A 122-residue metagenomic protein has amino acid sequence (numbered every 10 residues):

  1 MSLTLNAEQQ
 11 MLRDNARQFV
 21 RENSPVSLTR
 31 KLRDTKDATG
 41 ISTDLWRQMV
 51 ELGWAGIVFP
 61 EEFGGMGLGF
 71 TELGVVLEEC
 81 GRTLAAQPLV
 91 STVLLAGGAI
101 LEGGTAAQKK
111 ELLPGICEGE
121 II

Functional and structural regions predicted by a protein language model:
M1-Q10: Intrinsic disorder at enzyme termini
R13-R17: Extended amphipathic alpha-helical segments enriched in small hydrophobics
S24-I122: Glycine-rich flavin
